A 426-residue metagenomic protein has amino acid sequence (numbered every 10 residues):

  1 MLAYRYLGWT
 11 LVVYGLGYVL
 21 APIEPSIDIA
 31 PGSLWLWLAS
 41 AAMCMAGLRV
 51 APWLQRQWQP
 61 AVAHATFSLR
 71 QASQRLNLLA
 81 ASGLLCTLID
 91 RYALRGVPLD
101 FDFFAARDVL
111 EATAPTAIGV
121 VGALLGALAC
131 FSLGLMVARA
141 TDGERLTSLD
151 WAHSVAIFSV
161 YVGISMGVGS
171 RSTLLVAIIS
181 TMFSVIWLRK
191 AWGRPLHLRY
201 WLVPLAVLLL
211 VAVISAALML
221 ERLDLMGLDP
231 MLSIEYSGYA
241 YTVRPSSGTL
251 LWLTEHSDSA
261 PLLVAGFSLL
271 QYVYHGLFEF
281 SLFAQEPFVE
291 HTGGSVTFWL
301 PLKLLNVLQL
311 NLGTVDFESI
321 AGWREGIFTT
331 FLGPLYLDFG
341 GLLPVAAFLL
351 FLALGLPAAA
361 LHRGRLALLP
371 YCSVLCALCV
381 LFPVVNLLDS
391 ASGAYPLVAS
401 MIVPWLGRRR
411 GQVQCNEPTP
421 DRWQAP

Functional and structural regions predicted by a protein language model:
M1-A93: A structural signal for hydrophobic alpha-helical transmembrane segments in multi-pass membrane proteins
L2-L11, A72-N77, E144-S154, A360-S373: Membrane-interfacial loop-to-transmembrane alpha-helix junctions, especially the N-terminal start
S26-I27, G163-S172, P383-A391: Membrane-interface helix caps and helix-loop-helix hairpins in membrane proteins
L36-M43, G126-G134, S172-S184, A347 (+1 more regions): Hydrophobic core segments of transmembrane alpha-helices in multi-pass, intramembrane catalytic enzymes
R56-L225, P334, V413-P426: Membrane-embedded catalytic interface detector for glycan/lipid assembly enzymes
A127-R145, V264-L277, L352-P357: Transmembrane alpha-helical segments in integral membrane proteins
V213-A347: Small-residue-enriched transmembrane helix-hairpin modules in multi-pass membrane proteins
V315-E318, W323-P426: Hydrophobic alpha-helical segments
